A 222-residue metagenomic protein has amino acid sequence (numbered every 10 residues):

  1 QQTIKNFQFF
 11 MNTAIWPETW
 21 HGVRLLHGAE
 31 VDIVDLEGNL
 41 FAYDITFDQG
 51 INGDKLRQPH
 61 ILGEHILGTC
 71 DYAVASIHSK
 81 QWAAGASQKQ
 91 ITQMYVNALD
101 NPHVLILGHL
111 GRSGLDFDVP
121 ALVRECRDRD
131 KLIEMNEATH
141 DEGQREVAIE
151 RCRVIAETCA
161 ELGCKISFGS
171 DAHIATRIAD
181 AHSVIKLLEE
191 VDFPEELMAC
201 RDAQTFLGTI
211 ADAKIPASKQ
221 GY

Functional and structural regions predicted by a protein language model:
Q2-K131, M135, E189-D192, A211-Y222: Extended substrate/RNA-proximal surfaces in nucleic-acid metabolism proteins
A29-V31, S170-H173, M198-D202: Acidic carboxylate-rich catalytic motifs and surrounding loops in phosphoryl-/glycosyl-chemistry enzymes
D116-E125, G143-T158, A175-E189, T209-D212: Histidine/acidic-residue-rich catalytic or RNA/ligand-binding cores of hydrolases and nuclease-related proteins
H140: Active-site environment of non-heme Fe oxygenases that use a 2-His-1-carboxylate facial triad
C164-I178: Short acidic/histidine-rich active-site segments
I178-Y222: Mid-to-C-terminal alpha-helical segments outside catalytic/metal-binding sites
